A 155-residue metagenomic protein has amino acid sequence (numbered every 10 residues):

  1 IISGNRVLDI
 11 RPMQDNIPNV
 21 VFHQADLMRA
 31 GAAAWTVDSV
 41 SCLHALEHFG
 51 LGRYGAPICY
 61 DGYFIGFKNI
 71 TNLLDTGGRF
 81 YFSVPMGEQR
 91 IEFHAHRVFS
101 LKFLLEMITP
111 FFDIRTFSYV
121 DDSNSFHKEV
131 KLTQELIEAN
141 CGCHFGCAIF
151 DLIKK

Functional and structural regions predicted by a protein language model:
I1-A30: Class I SAM-dependent methyltransferase SAM/SAH-binding core
N5, F80-F82: Hydrophobic/aromatic residues located in beta-strands of well-ordered beta-sheets within soluble catalytic
M28-V40: A short acidic, Gly/Pro-enriched loop at the edge of an enzyme's catalytic core that lines a small-molecule cofactor
S41-L46, G50: A conserved beta-strand element that flanks and buttresses the S-adenosyl-L-methionine
L51-A56: Short acidic, glycine/proline-rich loop/turn micro-motifs
P57-R79: A short glycine-rich, Lys/Arg-flanked "PGG" loop and its adjoining helix->strand segment in the class I
D61, F82, G87-M107: Acceptor-substrate binding/catalytic loop of class I
L101, L105-K154: Class I S-adenosyl-L-methionine
